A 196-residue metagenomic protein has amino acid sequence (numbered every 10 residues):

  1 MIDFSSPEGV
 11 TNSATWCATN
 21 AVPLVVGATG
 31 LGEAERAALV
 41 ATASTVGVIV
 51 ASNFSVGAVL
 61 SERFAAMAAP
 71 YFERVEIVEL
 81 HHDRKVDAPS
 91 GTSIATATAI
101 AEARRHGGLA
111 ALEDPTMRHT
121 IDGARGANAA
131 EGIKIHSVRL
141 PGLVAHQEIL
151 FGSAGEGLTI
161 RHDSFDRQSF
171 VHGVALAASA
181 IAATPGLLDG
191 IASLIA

Functional and structural regions predicted by a protein language model:
M1-I2: N-terminal Rossmann-like NAD(P) cofactor-binding module of classical short-chain dehydrogenase/reductase
S5, S55, S90-S93: Short linear Ser/Thr-Pro motifs
S5-S6, T29, S137-R139: Short glycine-/small-residue-rich Rossmann-like dinucleotide-binding loops
S6, V10, G32, P89 (+1 more regions): Short, conserved glycine- and acidic-residue-centered signature motifs in active-site or ligand-binding loops
E8-V50, S55, V59-A68: Rossmann-fold NAD(P)-binding glycine/threonine-rich loop
E73-A196: C-terminal substrate-binding/catalytic lobe of Rossmann-fold NAD(P)-dependent oxidoreductases
